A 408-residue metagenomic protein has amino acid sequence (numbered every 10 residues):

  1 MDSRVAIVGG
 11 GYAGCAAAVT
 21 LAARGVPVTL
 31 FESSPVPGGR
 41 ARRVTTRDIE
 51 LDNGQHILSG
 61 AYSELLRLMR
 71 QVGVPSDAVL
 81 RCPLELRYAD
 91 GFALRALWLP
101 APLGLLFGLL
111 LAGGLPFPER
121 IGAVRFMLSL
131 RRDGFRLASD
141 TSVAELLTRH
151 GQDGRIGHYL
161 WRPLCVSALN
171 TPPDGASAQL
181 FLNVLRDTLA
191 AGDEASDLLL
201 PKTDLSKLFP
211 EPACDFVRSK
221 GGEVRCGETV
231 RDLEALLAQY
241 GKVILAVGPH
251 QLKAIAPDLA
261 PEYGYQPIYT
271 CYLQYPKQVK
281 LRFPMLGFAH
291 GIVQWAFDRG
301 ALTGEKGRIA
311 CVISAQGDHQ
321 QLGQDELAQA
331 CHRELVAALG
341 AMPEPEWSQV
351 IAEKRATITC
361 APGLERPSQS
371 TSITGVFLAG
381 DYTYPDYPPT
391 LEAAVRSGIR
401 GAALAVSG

Functional and structural regions predicted by a protein language model:
S3-L30: N-terminal Rossmann-like FAD-binding beta1-loop-alpha1 element of flavoenzymes
A22-T46: Glycine-rich FAD pyrophosphate-binding loop
R42-G60, M127-R132: Glycine-rich active-site loop/strand segments that organize a redox cofactor
H56-S63, L137-S139, H150, A191-D215 (+1 more regions): Short beta-strand to alpha-helix junction loop
L65-A178, L182: Mobile amphipathic helical/loop "lid" adjacent to a hydrophobic cofactor/ligand pocket
L182-E234, K242: Helical element adjacent to the flavin cofactor pocket in flavoenzyme catalytic cores
E228-G340, P367-Q369: Mid-domain catalytic core of redox enzymes that form a hydrophobic substrate pocket/lid adjacent to a catalytic redox
F297-G408: Conserved flavin/dinucleotide-binding core of flavoenzymes
